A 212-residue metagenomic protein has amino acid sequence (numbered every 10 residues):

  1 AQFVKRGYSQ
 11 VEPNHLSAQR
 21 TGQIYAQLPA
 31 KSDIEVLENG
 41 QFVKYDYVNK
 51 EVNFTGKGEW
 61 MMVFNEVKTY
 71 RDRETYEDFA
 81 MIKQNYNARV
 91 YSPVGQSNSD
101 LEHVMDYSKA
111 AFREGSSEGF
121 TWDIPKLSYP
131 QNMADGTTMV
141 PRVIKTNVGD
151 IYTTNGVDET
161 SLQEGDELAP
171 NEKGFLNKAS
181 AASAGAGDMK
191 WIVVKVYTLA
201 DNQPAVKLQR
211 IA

Functional and structural regions predicted by a protein language model:
A1-A212: Surface-exposed, low-hydrophobicity beta-strand/loop segments enriched in small/polar/acidic residues
